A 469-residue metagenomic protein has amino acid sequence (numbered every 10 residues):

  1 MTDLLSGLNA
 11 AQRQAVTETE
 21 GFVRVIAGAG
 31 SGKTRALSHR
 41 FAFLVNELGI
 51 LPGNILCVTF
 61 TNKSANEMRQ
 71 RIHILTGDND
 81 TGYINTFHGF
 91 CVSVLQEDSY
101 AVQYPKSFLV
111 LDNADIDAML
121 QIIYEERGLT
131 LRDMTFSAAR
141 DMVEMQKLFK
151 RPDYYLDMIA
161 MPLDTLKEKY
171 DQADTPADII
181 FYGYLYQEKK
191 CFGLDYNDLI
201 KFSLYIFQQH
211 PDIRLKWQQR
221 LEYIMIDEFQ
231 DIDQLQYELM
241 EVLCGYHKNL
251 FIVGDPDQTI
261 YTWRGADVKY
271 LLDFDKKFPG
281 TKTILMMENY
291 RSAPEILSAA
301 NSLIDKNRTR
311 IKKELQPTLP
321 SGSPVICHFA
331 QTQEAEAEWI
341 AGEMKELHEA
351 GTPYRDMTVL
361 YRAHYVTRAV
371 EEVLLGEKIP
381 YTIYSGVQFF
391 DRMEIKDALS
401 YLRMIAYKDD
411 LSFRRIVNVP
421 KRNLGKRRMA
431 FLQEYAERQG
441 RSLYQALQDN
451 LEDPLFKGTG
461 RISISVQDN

Functional and structural regions predicted by a protein language model:
M1-K106, V110, C191, L215 (+2 more regions): P-loop NTPase Walker
L4-G7, K33, F43, Q234-A330 (+1 more regions): Conserved RecA-like helicase ATPase core segment that couples NTP binding/hydrolysis to strand translocation
S6-T17, G21-I26, A36, L56 (+5 more regions): Conserved helicase NTPase motor core
E18-T19, R24, N79-G82, Y100-D198 (+5 more regions): ATP-hydrolysis module of ASCE/P-loop NTPase motor domains, specifically the Walker B Asp-Glu catalytic pair
V25, S31-L37, P279-K282, M287-P380 (+1 more regions): Helicase P-loop NTPase motor core
S31, N62-A65, H88-C91, P256-I260 (+7 more regions): Conserved nucleotide-binding/hydrolysis micro-motifs of P-loop NTPases
F90, K277-F278, P320-P324, A350-N469: ATPase/helicase motor core of nucleic-acid motors
L148-D157, H247-K248, L303-K313, E437-Y444: Proline-centered turn/helix-capping motifs that create local helix->coil transitions or kinks
